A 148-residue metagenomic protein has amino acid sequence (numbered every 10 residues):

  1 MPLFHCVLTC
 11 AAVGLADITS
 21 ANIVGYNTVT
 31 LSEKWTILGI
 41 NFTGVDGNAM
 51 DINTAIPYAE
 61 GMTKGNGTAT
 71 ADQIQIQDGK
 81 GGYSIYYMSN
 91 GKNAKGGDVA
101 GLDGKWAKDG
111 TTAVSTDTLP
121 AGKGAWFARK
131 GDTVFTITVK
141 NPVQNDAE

Functional and structural regions predicted by a protein language model:
M1-D17: Sec-dependent, cleavable N-terminal signal peptides
G14-E148: N-terminal exported-region signature
